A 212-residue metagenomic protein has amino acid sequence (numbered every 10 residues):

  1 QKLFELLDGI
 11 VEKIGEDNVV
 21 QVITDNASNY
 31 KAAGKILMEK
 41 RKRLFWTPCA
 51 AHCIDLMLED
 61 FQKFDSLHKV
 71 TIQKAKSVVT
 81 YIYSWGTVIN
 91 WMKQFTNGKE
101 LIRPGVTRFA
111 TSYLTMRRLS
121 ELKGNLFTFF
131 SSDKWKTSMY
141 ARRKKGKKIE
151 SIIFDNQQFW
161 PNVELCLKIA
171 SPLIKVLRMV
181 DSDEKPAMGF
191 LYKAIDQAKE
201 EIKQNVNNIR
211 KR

Functional and structural regions predicted by a protein language model:
K2-R212: A eukaryotic "domain-edge + linker/cap" signature
